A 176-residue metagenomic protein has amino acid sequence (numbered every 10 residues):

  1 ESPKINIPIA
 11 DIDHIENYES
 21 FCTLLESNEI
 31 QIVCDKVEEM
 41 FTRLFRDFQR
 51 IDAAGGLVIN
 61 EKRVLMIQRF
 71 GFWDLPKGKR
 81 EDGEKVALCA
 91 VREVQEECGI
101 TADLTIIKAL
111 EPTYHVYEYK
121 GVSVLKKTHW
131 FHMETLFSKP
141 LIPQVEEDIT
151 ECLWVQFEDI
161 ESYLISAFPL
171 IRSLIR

Functional and structural regions predicted by a protein language model:
E1-N6, I15: N-terminal secretory targeting and juxtamembrane "stalk" segments of secreted and cell-surface proteins
I5-I7, I59-E96: Conserved Nudix-box catalytic region and its N-terminal flanking loop in Nudix hydrolases and closely related
D11-G55: Acidic, metal-coordinating catalytic segment for phosphate/diphosphate chemistry, firing primarily on the Nudix
Q49-A54, I59, F70, K126-T128: Short connector loops at helix/strand junctions that flank enzyme active sites, especially segments positioning acidic
G55, R63, E151: Conserved beta-strand and immediately adjacent loop positions that scaffold enzyme active sites
V58-E61, M133-T135: Active-site beta-strand termini and strand-to-loop segments that position acidic
R80-P169: Unchanged
L170-R176: Charged phosphate-binding loop/patch that engages nucleotide di/tri-phosphates or the phosphate backbone of nucleic
